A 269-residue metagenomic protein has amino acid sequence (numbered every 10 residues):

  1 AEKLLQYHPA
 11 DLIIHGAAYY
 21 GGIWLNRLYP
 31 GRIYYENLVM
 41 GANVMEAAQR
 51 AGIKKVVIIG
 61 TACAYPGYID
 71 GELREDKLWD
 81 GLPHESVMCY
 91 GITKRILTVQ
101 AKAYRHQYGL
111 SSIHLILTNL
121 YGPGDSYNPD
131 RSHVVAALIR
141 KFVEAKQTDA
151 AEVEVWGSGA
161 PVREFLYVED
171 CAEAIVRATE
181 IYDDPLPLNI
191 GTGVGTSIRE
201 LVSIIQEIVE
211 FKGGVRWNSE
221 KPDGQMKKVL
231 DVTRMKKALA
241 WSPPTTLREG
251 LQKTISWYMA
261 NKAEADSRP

Functional and structural regions predicted by a protein language model:
A1-N37, R50: NAD(P)H-binding glycine-rich loop region in Rossmannoid oxidoreductase-like domains and their noncatalytic homologs
H15, A42-V87: Conserved Rossmann-fold NAD(P)-dependent oxidoreductase catalytic core, especially the SDR/UDP-sugar
G22-I23, I58-R74, C89-R95, H106-Q107 (+1 more regions): Conserved catalytic-site region of short-chain dehydrogenase/reductase
Y34, L38, L82, S86-T98 (+3 more regions): Short-chain dehydrogenase/reductase
G41-A42, R95-K102, V135-R140, A172-E173 (+1 more regions): Conserved active-site helix of classical SDR/Rossmann-fold NAD(P)-dependent CH-OH oxidoreductases
G60-T61, T98-P123, A136-I139, Q147-V155: Conserved beta-loop-beta element that borders a ligand/cofactor-binding pocket
A64-P66, C89, I113-A137, P161-V162: Flexible, glycine-rich beta-alpha linker
E144-P269: C-terminal substrate-binding subdomain of Rossmann-fold SDR/epimerase-dehydratase oxidoreductases
